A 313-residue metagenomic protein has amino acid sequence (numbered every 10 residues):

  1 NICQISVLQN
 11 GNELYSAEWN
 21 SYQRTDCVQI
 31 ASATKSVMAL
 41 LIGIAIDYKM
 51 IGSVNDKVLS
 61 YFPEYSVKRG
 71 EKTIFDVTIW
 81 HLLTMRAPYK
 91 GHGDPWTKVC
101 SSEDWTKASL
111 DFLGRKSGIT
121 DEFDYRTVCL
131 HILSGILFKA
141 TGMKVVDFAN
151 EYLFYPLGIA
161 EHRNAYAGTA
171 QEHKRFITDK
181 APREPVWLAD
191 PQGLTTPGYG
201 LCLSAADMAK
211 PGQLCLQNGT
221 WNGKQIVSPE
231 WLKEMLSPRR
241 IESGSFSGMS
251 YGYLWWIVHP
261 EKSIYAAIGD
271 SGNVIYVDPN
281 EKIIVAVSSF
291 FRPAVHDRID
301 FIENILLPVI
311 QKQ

Functional and structural regions predicted by a protein language model:
N1-Y22, I275-Y276, K282-A286: A short, well-structured edge-of-sheet supersecondary motif
G11, V28-V54, L82, L133-L137 (+2 more regions): Active-site SXXK
Q23-I30, G43-Y125: Active-site-proximal loop and beta-strand segments within enzyme catalytic domains
R24, H92-A170, L194, Y199: Catalytic-site signature segments of enzymes, centered on catalytic residues
Y48-A87, A140-G198: Active-site helix/loop module of the DD-peptidase/beta-lactamase fold, centered on the serine-lysine SxxK catalytic
C129-I136, Y199-T220, N273-S289: Active-site-proximal alpha-helical segments within enzyme catalytic domains
R175-T195, L236-I284: Active-site Gly/Thr loop motif
I264-Q313: Structured C-terminal helix/loop/strand segments within mature extracytoplasmic catalytic/sensor domains
